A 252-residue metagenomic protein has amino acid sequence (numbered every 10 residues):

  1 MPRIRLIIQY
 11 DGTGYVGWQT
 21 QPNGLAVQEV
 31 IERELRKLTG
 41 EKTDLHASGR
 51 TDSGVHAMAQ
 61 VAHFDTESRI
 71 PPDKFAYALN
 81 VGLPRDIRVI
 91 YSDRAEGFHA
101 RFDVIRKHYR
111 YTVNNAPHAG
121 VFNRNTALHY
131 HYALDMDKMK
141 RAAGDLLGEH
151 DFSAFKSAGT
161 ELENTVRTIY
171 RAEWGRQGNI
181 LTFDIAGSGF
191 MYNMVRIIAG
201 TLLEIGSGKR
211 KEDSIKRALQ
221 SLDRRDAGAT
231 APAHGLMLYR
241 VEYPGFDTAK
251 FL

Functional and structural regions predicted by a protein language model:
M1-L252: Structured-RNA-binding interfaces characteristic of tRNA pseudouridine synthases
